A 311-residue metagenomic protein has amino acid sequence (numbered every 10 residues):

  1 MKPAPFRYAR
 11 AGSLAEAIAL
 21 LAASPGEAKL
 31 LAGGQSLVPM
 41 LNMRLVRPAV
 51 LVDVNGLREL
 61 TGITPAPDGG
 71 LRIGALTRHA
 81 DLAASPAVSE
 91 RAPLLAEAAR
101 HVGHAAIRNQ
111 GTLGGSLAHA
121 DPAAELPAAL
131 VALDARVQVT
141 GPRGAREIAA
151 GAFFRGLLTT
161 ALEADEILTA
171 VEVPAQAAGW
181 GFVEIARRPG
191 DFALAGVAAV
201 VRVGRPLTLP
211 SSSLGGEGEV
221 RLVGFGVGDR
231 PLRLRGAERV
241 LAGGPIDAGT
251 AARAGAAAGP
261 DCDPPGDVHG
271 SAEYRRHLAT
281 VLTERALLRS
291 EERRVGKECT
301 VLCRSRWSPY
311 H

Functional and structural regions predicted by a protein language model:
M1-L214, G218-R294: C-terminal structural segment of proteins
G296-H311: Positively charged, low-complexity/disordered segments
